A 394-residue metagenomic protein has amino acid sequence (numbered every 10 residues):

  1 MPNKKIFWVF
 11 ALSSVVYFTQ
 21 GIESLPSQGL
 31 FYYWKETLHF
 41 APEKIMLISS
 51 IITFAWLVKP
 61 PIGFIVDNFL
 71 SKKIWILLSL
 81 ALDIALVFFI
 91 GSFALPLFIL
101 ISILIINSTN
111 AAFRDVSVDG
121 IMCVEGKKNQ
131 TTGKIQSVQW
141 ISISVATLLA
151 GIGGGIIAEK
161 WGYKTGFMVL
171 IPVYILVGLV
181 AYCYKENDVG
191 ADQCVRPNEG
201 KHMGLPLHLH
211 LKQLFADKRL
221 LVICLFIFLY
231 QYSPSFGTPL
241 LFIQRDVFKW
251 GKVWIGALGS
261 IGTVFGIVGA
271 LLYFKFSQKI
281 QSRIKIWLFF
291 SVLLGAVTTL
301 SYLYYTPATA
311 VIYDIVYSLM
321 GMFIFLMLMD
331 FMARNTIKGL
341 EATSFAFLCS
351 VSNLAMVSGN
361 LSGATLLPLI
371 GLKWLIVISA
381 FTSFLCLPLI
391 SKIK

Functional and structural regions predicted by a protein language model:
M1-I6, E186-I223: Juxtamembrane intracellular "pre-TM" segments in multi-pass secondary transporters
P2-W56, L221-F226, Y230-F248, I255: Helix-loop boundary and gating motifs at the non-cytosolic
L57-S71, A158, V268-S282, L367-P368: Helix-to-loop junctions at the C-terminal end of transmembrane segments in multipass secondary transporters
L77, A81-L95, V292-T306: C-terminal ends and interior cores of transmembrane alpha-helices in multi-pass membrane transporters/permeases
I90-G91, Y174-K185, L372-K394: Multi-pass alpha-helical transporter architecture, strongest for 12-TM Major Facilitator/SLC carriers used
F113-K127, F323-I337: Intracellular juxtamembrane helix-capping segments at the cytosolic ends of symmetry-related transmembrane helices
I284-L328: C-terminal transmembrane helical hairpin of 12-TM major facilitator-type secondary transporters
G339-P368: A late C-terminal transmembrane helix in Major Facilitator Superfamily
